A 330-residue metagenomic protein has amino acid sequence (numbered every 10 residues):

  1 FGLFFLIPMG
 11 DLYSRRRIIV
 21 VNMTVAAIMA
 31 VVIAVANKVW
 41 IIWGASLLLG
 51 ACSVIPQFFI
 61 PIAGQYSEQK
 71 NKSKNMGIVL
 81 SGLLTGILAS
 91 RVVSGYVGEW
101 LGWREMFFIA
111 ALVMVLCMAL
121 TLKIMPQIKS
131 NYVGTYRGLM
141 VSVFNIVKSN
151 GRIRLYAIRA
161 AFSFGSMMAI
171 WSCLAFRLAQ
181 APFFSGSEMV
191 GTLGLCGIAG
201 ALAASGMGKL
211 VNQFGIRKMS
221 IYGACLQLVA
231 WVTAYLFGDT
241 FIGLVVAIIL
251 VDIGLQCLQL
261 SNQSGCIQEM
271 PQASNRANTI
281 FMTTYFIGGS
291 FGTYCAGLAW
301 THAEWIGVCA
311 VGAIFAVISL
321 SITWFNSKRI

Functional and structural regions predicted by a protein language model:
F1-N37: Conserved MFS/SLC helix-loop-helix module at the cytosolic interface between two early adjacent transmembrane helices
G2-S14, A203-I216, W300: Helix-to-loop junctions at the C-terminal end of transmembrane segments in multipass secondary transporters
A45-S81: Cytoplasmic helix-loop-helix junction between adjacent transmembrane helices in 12-TM secondary transporters
I55-S67, C257-M270: Intracellular juxtamembrane helix-capping segments at the cytosolic ends of symmetry-related transmembrane helices
I78-M125: Helix-loop-helix hairpin linking two adjacent transmembrane segments in secondary transporters
P126-A157: Juxtamembrane intracellular "pre-TM" segments in multi-pass secondary transporters
R217-N262: C-terminal transmembrane helical hairpin of 12-TM major facilitator-type secondary transporters
